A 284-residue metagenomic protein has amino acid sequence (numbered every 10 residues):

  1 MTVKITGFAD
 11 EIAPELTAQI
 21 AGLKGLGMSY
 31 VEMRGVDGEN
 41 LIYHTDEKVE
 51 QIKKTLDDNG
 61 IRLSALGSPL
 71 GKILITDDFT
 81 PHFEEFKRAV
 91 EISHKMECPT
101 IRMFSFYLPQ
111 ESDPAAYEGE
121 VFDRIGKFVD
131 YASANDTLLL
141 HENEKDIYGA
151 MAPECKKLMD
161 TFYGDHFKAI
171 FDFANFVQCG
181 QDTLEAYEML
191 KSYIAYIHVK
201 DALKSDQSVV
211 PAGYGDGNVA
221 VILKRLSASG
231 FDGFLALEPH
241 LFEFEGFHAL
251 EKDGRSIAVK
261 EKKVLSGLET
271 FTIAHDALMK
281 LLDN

Functional and structural regions predicted by a protein language model:
M1-T6, A13-S29, D57, A152-K168 (+1 more regions): Histidine-acidic metal/acid-base catalytic patches
F8-I12, R34-V36, S68-G71, F106-L108 (+4 more regions): Active-site beta-loop-alpha junctions enriched in small/polar residues
P14-A21, T55-D58, I75-A169, Q178 (+1 more regions): Active-site acidic/histidine proton-transfer and metal-coordination neighborhood in alpha/beta enzyme cores
S29-Y30, R62, P99, L138 (+1 more regions): Residue-level detector of anion-binding/catalytic polar loops
E32, A65-G67, R102, L140 (+2 more regions): Conserved beta-strand positions in the central sheet of alpha/beta enzyme cores
E32-D57, F106-S112, Q207: Glycine-rich, proline-tolerant flexible connector loops at the mouths of alpha/beta enzymes
N40-R62, V121, T137, F247 (+1 more regions): Short acidic, glycine/proline-enriched helix-loop-strand junctions
G71-T80, P211-G213: The substrate-binding groove and active-site-proximal loops of carbohydrate-active enzymes, especially glycoside
